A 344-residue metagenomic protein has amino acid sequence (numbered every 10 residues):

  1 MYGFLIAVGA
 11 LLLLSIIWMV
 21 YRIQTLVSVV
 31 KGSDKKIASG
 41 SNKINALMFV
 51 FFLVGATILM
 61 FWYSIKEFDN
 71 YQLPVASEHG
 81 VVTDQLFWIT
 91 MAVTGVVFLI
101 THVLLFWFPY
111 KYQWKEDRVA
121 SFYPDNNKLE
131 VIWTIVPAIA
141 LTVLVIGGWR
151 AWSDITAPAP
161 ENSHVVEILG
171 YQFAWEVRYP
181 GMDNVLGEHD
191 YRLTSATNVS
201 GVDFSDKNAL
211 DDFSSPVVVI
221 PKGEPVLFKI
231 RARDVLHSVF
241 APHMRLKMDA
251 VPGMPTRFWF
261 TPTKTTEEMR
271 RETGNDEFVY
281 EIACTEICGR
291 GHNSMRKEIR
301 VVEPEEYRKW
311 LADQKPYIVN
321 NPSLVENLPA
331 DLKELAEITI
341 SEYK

Functional and structural regions predicted by a protein language model:
M1-N70: Transmembrane alpha-helices
Y2-L13, T83-I100: Alpha-helical transmembrane segments
S15-Q24, V97-W114: Transmembrane alpha-helical segments in integral membrane proteins
S33-G40, A56-I89, H102-K344: Non-transmembrane, membrane-proximal soluble domains of secreted or membrane proteins
